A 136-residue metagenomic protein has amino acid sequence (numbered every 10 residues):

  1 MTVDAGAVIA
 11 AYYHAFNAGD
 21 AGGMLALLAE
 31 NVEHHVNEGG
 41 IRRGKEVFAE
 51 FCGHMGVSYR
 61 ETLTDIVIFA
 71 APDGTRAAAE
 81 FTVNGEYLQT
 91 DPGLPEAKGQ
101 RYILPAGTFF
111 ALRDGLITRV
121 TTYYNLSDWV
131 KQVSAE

Functional and structural regions predicted by a protein language model:
M1-E136: C-terminal and inter-domain tail/linker signature
